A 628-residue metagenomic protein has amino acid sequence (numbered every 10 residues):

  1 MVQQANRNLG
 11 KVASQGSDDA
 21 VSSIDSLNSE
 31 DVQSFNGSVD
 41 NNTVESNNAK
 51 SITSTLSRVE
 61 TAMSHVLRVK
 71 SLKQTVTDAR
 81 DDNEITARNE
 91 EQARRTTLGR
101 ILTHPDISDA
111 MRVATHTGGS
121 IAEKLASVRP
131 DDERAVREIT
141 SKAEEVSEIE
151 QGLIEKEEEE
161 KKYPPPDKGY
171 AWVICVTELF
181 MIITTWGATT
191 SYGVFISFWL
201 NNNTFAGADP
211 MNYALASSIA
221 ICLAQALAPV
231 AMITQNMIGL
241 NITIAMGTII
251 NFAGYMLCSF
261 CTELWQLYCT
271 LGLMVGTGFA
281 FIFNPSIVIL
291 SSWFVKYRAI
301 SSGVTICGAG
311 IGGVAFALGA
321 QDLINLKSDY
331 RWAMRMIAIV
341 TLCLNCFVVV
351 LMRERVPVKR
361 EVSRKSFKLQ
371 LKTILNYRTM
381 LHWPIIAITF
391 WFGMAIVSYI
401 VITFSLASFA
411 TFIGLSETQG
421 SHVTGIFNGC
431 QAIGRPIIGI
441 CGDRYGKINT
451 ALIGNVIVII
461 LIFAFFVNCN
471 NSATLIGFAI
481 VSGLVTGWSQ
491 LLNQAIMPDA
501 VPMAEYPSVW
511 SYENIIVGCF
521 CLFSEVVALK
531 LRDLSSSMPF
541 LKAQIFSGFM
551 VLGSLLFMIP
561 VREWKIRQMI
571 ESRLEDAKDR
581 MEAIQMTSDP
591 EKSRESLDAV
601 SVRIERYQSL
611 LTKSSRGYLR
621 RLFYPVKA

Functional and structural regions predicted by a protein language model:
M1-E178, Y330-K372, D499, Y506-S508 (+3 more regions): Intracellular terminal tails of multi-pass secondary transporters
Y170, G193-A226, H422: Extracellular/periplasmic helix-loop-helix junction of adjacent transmembrane segments in MFS-like secondary
I183, G254-Y255, W265-F281, G393 (+1 more regions): Hydrophobic core of transmembrane alpha-helices in multi-pass small-molecule transporters, especially MFS/SLC-type
T184, A188-S197, A317, Y377-I440 (+2 more regions): Extracytoplasmic gate region of multi-pass secondary transporters
W199, F279-F294, S301-S302, I402 (+1 more regions): Intracellular juxtamembrane helix-capping segments at the cytosolic ends of symmetry-related transmembrane helices
W199-L200, T204, T234-Q235, A315-S328 (+3 more regions): Interfacial helix-cap and linker-helix signal at transmembrane-aqueous boundaries of multi-pass secondary transporters
A226-W265, G442: Conserved MFS/SLC helix-loop-helix module at the cytosolic interface between two early adjacent transmembrane helices
N428-Q431, G442-I496: C-terminal transmembrane helical hairpin of 12-TM major facilitator-type secondary transporters
